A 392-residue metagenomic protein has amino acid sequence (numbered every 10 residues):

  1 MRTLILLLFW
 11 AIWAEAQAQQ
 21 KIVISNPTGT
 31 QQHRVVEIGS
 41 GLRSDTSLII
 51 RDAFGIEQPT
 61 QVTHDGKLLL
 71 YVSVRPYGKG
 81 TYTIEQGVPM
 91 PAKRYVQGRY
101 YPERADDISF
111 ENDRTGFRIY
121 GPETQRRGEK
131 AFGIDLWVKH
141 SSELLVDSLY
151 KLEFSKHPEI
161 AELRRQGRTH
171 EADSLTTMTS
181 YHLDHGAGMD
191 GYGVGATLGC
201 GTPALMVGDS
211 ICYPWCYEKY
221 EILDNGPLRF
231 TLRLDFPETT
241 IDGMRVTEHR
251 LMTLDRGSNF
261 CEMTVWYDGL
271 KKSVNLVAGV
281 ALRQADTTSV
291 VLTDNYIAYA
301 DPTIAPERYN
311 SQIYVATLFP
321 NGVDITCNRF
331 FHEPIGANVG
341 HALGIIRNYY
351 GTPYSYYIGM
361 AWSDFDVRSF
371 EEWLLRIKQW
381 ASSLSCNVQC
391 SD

Functional and structural regions predicted by a protein language model:
M1-I22: Bacterial Sec-dependent N-terminal signal peptides
Q19-G98, R104-A105, K130-G133, V138-L145: Alpha-mannosidase-like glycoside hydrolase catalytic domains involved in N-glycan trimming, generalizing to other
Q20-V23, V274-R329: Polysaccharide-binding surfaces and accessory modules of carbohydrate-active proteins
T46-L68, T240, Q284-D301, V323-P334: Solvent-exposed beta-strand/loop surfaces of large extracellular or lumenal domains
K67, T317-D392: Beta-strand-rich recognition/accessory modules
T83, V88-G208: Solvent-exposed N-terminal domain segments of exported/luminal and surface proteins
E218, I222-D224, L228-L276: Acidic, contiguous internal or C-terminal segments within carbohydrate-active enzymes that form a structured patch used
